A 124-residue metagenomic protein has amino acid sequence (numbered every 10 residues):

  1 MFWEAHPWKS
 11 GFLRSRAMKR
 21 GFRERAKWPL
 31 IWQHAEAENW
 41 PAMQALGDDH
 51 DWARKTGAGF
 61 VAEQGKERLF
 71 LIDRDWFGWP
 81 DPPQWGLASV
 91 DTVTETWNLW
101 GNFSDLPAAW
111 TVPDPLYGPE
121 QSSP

Functional and structural regions predicted by a protein language model:
M1-P124: Cysteine-centric segments in proteins
